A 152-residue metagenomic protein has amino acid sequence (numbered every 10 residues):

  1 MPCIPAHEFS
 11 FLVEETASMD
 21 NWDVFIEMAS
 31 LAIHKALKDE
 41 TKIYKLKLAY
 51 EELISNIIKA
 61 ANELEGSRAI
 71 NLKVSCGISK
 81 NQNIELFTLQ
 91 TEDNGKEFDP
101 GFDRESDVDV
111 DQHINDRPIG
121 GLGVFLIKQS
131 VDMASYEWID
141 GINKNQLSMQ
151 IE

Functional and structural regions predicted by a protein language model:
M1-L48: Bergerat-fold GHKL ATPase/HATPase_c domain
P2-F11, I58-E152: Conserved beta-strand-loop-beta-strand hairpin that lines the nucleotide-binding pocket of ATP/GTP-utilizing enzymes
E40-R68: Conserved ATP-binding N-box helix of the HATPase_c
